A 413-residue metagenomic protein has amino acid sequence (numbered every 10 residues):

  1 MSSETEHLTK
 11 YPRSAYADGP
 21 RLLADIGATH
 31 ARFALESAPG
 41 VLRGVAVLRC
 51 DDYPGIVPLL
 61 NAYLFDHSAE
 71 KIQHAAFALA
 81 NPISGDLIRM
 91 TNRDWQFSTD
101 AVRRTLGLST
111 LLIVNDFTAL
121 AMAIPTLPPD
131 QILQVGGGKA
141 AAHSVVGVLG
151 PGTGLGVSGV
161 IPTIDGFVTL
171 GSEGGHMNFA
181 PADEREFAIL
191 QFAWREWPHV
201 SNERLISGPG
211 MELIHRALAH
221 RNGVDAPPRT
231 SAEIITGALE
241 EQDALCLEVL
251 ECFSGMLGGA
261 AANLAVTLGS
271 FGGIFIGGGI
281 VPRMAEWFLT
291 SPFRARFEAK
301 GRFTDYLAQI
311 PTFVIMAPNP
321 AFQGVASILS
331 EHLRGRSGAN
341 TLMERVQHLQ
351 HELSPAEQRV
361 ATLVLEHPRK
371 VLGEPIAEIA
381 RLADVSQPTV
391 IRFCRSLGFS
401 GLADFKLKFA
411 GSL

Functional and structural regions predicted by a protein language model:
S2-K71, A188-G338: ATP-binding/phosphotransfer module of carbohydrate and carboxylate kinases, centering on a glycine-rich
S2-Y16, N61, I113-V146: Conserved phosphate-binding catalytic cores of ATP/NTP-utilizing and phosphoryl-transfer enzymes
D25, A76-A80, V114, V146-G154 (+2 more regions): Short beta-strand segments
T29-A31, G154-L155, T389: Ser/Thr-glycine-rich phosphate-binding loops at phosphate-binding pockets of nucleotides, nucleotide cofactors
H67-I113, T118-Q131, V148, P282-E286: Short beta-strand-loop/turn "lid" adjacent to the catalytic site in phosphate-handling enzymes
Q131-N202, A285-F288, P292-E298, T304-L307: Glycine-rich phosphate-binding loop of actin/hexokinase-like ATP-binding domains
A339-E344, H348, E352, R359-T362 (+2 more regions): HTH-adjacent hinge/linker in prokaryotic transcriptional regulators
